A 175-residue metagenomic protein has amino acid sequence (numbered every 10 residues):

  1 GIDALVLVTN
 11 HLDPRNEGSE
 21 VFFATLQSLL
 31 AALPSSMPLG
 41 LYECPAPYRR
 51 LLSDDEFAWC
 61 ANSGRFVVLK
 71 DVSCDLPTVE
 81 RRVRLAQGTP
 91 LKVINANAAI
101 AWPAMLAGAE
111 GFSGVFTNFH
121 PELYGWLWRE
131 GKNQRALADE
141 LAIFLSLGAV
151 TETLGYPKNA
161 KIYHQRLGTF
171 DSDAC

Functional and structural regions predicted by a protein language model:
G1, P90-V93, Y156, Q165: Helix-coil boundary/capping segments in enzymes
G1-L51: Active-site beta->alpha loop and helix N-cap motifs at the rims of alpha/beta catalytic domains
S28-P34, C44-L154: Catalytic alpha/beta core domains of metabolic enzymes, predominantly
M37-P38, P90, D171: Secondary-structure boundary/capping signal
I143-F144, Y163-R166: Short acidic/histidine-centered micro-motifs embedded in hydrophobic/aromatic stretches that mark compact functional
A160: Beta-strand-loop-alpha "switch" segments that mediate conformational coupling across diverse proteins
Q165-C175: Flexible C-terminal active-site loop/helix
